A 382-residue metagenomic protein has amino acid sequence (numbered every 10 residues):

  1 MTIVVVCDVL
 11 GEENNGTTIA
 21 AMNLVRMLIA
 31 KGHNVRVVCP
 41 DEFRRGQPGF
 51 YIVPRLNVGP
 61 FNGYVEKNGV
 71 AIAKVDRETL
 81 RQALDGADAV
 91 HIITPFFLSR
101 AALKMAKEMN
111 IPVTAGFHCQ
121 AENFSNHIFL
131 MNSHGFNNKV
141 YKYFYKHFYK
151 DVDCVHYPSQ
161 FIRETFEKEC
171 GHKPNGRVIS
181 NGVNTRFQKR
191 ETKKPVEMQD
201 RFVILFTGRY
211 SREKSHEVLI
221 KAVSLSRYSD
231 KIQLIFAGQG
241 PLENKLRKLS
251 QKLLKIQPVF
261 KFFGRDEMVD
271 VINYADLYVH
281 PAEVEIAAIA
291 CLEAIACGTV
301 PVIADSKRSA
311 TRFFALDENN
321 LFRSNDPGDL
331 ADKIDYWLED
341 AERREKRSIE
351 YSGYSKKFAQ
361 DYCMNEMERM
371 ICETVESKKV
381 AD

Functional and structural regions predicted by a protein language model:
V4, P195-V223, I235: Conserved donor-binding/catalytic core segment of Leloir-type glycosyltransferases
D41, F161, G182: Carbohydrate-associated surface elements
L84, Y149, D270-A275: Short alpha-helical donor nucleotide-sugar binding micro-motif in glycosyltransferases
P95, E283: Aromatic "clamp/platform" in nucleotide-sugar-dependent glycosyltransferases that forms part of the donor/acceptor
E108, F136-C154: Membrane-proximal helix-turn-helix segments that form the acceptor-binding/catalytic region of lipid-linked
N244-F263: Nucleotide-activated donor-binding/catalytic signature segment of Leloir-type glycosyltransferases, i.e., the conserved
V300-A304: Short hydrophobic beta-strand element within catalytic cores of glycosyltransferases and related nucleotide-activated
L316-P327, Y336-E342: Conserved acidic donor-binding segment of nucleotide-sugar-dependent glycosyltransferases
